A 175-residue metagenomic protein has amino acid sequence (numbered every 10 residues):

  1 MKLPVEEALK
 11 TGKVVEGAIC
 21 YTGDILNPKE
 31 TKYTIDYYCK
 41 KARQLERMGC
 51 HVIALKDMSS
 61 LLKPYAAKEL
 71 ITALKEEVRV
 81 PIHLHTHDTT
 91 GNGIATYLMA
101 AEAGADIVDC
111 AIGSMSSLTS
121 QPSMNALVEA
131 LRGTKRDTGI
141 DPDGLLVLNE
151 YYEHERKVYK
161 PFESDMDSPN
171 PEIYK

Functional and structural regions predicted by a protein language model:
M1-K175: Catalytic cores and adjacent flexible loops of soluble metabolic enzymes that perform enolate/carbanion chemistry on
